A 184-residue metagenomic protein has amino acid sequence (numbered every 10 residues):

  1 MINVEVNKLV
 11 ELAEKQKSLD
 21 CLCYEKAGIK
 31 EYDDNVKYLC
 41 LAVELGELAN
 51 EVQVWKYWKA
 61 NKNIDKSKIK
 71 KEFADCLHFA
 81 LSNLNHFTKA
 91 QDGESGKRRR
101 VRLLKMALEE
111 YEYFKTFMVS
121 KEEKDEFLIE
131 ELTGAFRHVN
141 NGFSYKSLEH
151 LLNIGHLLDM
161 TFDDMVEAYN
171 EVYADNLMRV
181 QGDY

Functional and structural regions predicted by a protein language model:
M1-Y184: Flexible "arm" and connector segments at domain edges
